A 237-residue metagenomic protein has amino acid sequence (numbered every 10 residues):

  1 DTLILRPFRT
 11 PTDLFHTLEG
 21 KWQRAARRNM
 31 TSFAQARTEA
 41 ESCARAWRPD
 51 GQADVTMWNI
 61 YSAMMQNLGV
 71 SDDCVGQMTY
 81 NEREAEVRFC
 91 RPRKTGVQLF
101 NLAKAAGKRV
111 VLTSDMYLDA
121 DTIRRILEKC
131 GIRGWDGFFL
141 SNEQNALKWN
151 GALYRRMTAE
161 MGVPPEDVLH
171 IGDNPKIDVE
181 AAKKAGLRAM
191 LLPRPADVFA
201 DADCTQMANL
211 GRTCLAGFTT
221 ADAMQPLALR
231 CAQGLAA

Functional and structural regions predicted by a protein language model:
D1-F8: Asp-based phosphoryl-transfer active-site loop
L14-N81: A metal-dependent, Asp-based hydrolase signature
L68, F89-C90, C130, L153-T158 (+1 more regions): A generic "structured core" feature
D73-R91, G96-C130, F138-S141: Substrate-recognition element of Asp-dependent hydrolases with the DxDx(T/V) motif
G134-W149: Glycine/Thr-rich beta-alpha phosphate-binding loop at enzyme active sites
N150-K176: Conserved Lys-Pro-Asp/Glu-containing loop-to-beta segment of HAD-superfamily phosphomonoesterases, centered on
I171, K176-C204: Acidic, Mg2+-coordinating phosphoryl-transfer loop and its flanking beta/alpha structural elements, shared across
P195-A237: Flexible inter-domain linker/hinge segments
